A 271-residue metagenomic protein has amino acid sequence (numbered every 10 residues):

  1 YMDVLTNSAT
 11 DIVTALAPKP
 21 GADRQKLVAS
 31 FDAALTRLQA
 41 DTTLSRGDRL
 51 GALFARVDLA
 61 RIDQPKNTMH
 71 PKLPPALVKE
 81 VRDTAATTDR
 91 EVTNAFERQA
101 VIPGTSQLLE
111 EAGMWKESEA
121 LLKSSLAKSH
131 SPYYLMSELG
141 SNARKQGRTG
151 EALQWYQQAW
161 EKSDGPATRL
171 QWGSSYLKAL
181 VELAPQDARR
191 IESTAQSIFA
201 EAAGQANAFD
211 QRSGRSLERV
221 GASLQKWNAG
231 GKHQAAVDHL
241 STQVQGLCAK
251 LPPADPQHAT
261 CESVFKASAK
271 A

Functional and structural regions predicted by a protein language model:
Y1-A60, L251, D255-T260, V264-F265: Preference for long, solvent-exposed alpha-helical segments and helix-linker "stalks"
Y1-I12, L44-P65, T93-P103, K128-E138 (+1 more regions): Generic helix N-cap/helix-start motif at coil->alpha-helix transitions
Y1-S8, A22-L44, H70-D89, W115-S125 (+3 more regions): Alpha-helical repeat scaffolds
V4, D48-G51, E97-R98, S131 (+5 more regions): Structural signature of alpha-solenoid helical repeat junctions
A60-D63, L109, A143, L180-V181 (+1 more regions): Residue at a conserved register position within TPR or TPR-like alpha-solenoid repeats
A112, Q146, L183-P185: Structural motif corresponding to the intra-repeat A-B loop/turn of tetratricopeptide repeats
S131-M136, S163-Q171, A200-S213, P252-P253: Boundary/linker segments of alpha-helical solenoid repeat arrays
A222-A271: Terminal, low-structured helical/coil segments at or just beyond the last alpha-helical repeat
